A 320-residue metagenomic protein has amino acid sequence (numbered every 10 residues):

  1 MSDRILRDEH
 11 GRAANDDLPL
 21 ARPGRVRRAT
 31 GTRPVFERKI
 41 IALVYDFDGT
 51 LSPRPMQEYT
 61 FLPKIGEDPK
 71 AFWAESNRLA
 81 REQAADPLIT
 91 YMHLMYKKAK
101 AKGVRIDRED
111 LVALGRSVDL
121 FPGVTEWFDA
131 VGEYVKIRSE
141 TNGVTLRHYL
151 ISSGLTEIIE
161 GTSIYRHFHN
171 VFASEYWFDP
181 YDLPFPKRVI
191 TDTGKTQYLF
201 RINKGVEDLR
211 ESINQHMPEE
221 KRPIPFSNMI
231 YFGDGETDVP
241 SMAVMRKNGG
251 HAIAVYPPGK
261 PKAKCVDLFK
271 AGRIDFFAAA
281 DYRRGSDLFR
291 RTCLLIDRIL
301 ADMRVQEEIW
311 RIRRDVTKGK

Functional and structural regions predicted by a protein language model:
G24-P180, G272-D275: Alpha-helical substrate-recognition element adjacent to the catalytic core
D119-Y149, S153-K320: C-terminal cap/substrate-recognition subdomain and adjoining C-terminal extension of metal-dependent phosphatase-like
